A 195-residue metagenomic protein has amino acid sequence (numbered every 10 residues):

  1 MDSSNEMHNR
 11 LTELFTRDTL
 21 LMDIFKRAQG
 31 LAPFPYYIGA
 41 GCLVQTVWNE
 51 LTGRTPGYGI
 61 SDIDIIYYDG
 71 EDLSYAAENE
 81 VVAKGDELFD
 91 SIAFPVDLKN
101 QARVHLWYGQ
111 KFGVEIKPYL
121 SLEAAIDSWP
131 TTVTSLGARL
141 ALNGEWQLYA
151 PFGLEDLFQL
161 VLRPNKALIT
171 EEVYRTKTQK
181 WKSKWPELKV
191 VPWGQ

Functional and structural regions predicted by a protein language model:
M1-Q195: Catalytic cores of the polymerase beta-like nucleotidyltransferase superfamily and closely associated nucleotide
